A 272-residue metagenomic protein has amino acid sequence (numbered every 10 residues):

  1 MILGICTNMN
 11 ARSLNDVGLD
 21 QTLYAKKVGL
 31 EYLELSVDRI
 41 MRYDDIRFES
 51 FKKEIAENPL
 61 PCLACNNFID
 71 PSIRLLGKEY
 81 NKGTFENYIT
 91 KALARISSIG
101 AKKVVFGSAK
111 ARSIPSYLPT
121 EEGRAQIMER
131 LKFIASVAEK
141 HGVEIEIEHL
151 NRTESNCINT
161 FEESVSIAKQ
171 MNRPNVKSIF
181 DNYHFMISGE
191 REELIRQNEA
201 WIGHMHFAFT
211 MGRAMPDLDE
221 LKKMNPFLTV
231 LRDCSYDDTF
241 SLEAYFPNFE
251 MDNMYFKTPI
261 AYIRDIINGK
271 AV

Functional and structural regions predicted by a protein language model:
M1-K102, K132, E139, R173 (+5 more regions): N-terminal pre-domain/capping segments
D16, Y32-L35, C65, M128-E129 (+1 more regions): Acidic/histidine-rich catalytic cores of soluble enzymes
Y32, K103, H204, D238-T239: Residues at the N-termini of beta-strands
L60, A101-K102, V143, C234-D238: A short helix->loop->beta-strand "cap" motif at the edges of active sites that frequently abuts
P71-G77, R112-L118, T153-E154, I187-S188 (+2 more regions): A short acidic, helix-capping loop that chelates divalent metal ions and anchors anionic groups
Y88, Y117-E129, N156-Q170, R196-A200 (+1 more regions): Short, electropositive alpha-helical surface patch
I99-Y117, H141-N151: Active-site groove signature of glycoside hydrolases
T239-Y245: Short acidic/histidine-rich active-site segments
